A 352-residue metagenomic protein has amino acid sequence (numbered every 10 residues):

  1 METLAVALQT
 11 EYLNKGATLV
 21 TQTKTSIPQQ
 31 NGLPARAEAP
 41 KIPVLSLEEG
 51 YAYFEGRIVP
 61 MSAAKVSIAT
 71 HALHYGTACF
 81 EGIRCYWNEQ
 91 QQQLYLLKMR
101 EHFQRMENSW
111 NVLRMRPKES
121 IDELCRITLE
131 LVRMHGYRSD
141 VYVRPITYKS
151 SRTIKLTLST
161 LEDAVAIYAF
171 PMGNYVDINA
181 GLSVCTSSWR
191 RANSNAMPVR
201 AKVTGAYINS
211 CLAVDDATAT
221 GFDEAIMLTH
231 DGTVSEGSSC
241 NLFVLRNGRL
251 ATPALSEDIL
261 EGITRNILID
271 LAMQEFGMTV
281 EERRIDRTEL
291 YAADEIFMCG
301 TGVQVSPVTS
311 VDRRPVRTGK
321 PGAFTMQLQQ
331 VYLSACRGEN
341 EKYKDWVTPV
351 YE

Functional and structural regions predicted by a protein language model:
L4-E119, E123-E130, T153-E352: Helix-start/capping segments and mature chain N-termini
H135-Y137: Non-catalytic accessory segments adjacent to catalytic cores
D140-T147: ATP-grasp fold ATP-binding core
S150: Active-site loop/lid in soluble adenylation, ligation, and acyl-transfer enzymes
